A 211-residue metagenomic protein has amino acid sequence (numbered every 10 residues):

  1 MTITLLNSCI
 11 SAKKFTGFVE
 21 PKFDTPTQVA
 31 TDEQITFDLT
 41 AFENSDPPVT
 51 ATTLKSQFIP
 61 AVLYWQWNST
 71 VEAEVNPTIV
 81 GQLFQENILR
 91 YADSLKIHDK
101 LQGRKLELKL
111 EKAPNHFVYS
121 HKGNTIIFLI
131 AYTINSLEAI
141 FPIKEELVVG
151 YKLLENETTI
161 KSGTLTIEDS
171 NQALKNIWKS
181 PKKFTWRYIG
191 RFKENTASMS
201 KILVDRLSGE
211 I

Functional and structural regions predicted by a protein language model:
M1-S11: Sec-dependent bacterial lipoprotein signal peptides
C9-R90, S208-I211: A structural "domain/chain start" motif
I10, K14-F18, L101-N156, W186: Surface-exposed short loop/turn segments
I10-V29, F141-I211: C-terminal/domain-edge helix-coil "capping" segments
E33-I59, K112-S120, T159-L174: Short, solvent-exposed beta-strand-terminating loops
T52-S69, H121-I143, L174-R187: Alpha-helical membrane-targeting segments
